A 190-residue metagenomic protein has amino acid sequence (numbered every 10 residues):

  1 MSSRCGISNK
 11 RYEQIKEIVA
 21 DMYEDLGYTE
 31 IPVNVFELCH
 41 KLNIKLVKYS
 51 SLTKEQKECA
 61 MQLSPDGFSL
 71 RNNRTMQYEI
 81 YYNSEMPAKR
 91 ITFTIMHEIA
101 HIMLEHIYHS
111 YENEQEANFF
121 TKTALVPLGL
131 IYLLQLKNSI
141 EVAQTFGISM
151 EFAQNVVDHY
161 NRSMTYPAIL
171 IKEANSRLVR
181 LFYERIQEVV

Functional and structural regions predicted by a protein language model:
M1-V190: Active-site hotspot residues in diverse enzymes, especially metal/ion-binding acidic/histidine motifs
